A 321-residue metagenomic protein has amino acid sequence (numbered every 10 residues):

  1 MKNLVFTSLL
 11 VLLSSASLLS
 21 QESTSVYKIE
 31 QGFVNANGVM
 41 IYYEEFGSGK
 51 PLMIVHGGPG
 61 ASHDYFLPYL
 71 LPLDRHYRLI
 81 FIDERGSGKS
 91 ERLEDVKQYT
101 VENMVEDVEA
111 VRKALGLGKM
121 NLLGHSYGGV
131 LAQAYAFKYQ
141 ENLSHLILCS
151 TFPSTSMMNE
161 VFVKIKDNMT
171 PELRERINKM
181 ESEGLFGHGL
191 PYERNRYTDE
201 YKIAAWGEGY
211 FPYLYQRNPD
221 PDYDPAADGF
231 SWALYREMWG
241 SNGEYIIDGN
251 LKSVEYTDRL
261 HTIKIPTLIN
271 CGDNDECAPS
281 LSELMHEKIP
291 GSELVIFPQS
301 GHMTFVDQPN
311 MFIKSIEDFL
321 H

Functional and structural regions predicted by a protein language model:
V39-R92: Conserved HGGG/HGGXW glycine-rich cap/lid loop of the alpha/beta-hydrolase fold
E84-Y127: Active-site loop/oxyanion-hole signature of alpha/beta-hydrolase fold enzymes
G118-V161: Conserved hydrolase catalytic core segment
I147-P191: Flexible "cap/lid" loop of the alpha/beta hydrolase fold
K179-D258, I265: Alpha/beta-hydrolase
I263, I269-C271: Short beta-strand/loop motif that positions the catalytic acidic residue of the alpha/beta-hydrolase fold
E276-L281: Conserved alpha/beta-hydrolase "acid-adjacent" motif
S292-H321: Catalytic active-site module of serine/aspartate enzymes centered on a nucleophile-bearing elbow/loop
